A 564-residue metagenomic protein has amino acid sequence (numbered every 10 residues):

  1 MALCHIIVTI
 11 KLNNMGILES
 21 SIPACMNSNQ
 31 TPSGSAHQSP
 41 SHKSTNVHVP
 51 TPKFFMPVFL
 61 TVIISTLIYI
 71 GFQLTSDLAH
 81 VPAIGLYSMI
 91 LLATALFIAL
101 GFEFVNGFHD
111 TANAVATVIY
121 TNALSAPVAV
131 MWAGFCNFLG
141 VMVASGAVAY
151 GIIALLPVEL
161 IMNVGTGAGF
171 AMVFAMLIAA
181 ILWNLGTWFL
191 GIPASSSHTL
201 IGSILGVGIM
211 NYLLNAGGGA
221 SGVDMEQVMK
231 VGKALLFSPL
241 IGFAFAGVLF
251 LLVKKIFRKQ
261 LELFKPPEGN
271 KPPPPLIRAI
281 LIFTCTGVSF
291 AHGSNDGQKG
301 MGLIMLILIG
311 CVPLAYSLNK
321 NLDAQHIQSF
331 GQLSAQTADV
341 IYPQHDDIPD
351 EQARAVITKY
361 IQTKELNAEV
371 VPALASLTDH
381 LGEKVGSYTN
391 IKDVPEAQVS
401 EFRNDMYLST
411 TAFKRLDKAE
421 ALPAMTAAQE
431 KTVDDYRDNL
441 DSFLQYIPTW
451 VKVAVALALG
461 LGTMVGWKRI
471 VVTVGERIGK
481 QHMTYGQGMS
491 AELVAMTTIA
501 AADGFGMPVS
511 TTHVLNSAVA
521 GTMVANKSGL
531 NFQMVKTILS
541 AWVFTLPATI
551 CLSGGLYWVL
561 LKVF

Functional and structural regions predicted by a protein language model:
C25, G34-I98, Y150-A171, Q260-K271 (+2 more regions): Helix-loop-helix hairpins and the membrane-proximal interhelical loops of multi-pass alpha-helical transport proteins
H42-T45, P313-W450: Low-complexity, proline/glycine-enriched hydrophobic segments characteristic of transmembrane helices
G85-V105, F174-A180, A279-T284: Membrane-embedded alpha-helical segments that form the functional core of polytopic membrane enzymes, especially those
L100-T111, N137-Y150, M176, A180-W188 (+13 more regions): Transmembrane alpha-helical segments of multi-pass membrane transport proteins and ion-pumping complexes
F108-V115, I119, A123-A126, L190-G202 (+3 more regions): Short, non-helical or kinked segments that cap or interrupt transmembrane helices
N122-F135, Y485-M489, K527, N531-T537: Membrane-interface alpha-helices at helix entry/exit sites of multi-pass transporters
F189, G475-T511, I538-W542: Hydrophobic alpha-helical bundle architecture
P193, I201, L205, I209 (+2 more regions): Glycine-rich, mobile lid/loop segments that gate access to catalytic sites or pores
